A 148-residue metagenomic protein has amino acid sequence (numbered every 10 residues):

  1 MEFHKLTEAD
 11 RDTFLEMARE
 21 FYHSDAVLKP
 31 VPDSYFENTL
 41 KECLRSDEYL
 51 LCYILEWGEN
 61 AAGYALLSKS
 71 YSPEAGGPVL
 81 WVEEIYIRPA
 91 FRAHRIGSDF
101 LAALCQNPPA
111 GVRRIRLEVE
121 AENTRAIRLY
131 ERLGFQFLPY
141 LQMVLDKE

Functional and structural regions predicted by a protein language model:
E2-E16: A short beta-loop-alpha structural element at the N-terminal edge of CoA-dependent acyl/N-acetyltransferase catalytic
Y22-K41: Conserved GNAT-fold acetyl-CoA-binding loop/helix
E42-I54: A short helix-loop-beta-strand connector motif used in the catalytic cores of GNAT acetyltransferases and, in some
C52-I54, N60-K69, W81: Conserved beta-strand in the GNAT
P78-P89: Conserved acetyl-CoA binding element of GNAT-fold acetyltransferases
I87, A93-Q106, R128-R132: Conserved acetyl-CoA-binding loop-helix of GNAT-fold acetyltransferases
S98, A121-P139, L145: Conserved active-site alpha-helix within GNAT-family acetyltransferase domains
P108-E118: Conserved GNAT acetyl-CoA-binding A-motif
